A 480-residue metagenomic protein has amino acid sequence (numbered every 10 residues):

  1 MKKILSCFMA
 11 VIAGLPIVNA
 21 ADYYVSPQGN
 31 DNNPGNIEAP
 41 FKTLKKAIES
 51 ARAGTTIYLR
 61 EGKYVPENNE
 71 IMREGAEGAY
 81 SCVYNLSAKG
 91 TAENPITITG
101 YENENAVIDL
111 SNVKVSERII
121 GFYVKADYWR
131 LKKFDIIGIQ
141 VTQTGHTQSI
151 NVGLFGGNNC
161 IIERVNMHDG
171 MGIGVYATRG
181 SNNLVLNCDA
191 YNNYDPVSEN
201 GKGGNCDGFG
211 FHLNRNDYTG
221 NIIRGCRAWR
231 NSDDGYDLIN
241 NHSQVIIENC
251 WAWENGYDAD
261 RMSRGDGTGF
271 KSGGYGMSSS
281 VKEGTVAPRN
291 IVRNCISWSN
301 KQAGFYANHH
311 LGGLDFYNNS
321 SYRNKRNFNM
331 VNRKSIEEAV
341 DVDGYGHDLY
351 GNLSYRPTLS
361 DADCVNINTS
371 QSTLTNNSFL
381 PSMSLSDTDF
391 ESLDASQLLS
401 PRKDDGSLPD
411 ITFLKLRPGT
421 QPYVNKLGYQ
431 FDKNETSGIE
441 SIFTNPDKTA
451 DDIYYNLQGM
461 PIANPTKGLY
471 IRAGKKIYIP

Functional and structural regions predicted by a protein language model:
P16-A20: Sec/Tat signal peptide C-region and signal peptidase I cleavage site
P27-P66, G78-A79, V83-L86, Y455-A463: Acidic Gly/Asp/Thr-rich repetitive segments characteristic of extracellular carbohydrate-active and adhesion proteins
K45, E49-A53, P66-T97, V107-K133 (+2 more regions): Extracellular beta-strand-rich solenoid/capping regions of secreted or surface-exposed proteins that bind or remodel
R60, P95, Y101-N105, D127-G138 (+8 more regions): Right-handed parallel beta-helix
R73-E77, I336-E440: Acidic, glycine- and Ser/Thr-rich low-complexity intrinsically disordered tracts in extracellular/secreted proteins
I119-G121, Y128, T142-Q143, S149-N151 (+10 more regions): Structural detector of coil-to-beta-strand junctions
E435-Q458: Residue-level detector of functionally pivotal "anchor" positions at catalytic/ligand-binding pockets or at interdomain
L469-P480: C-terminal tail/sorting-segment detector
